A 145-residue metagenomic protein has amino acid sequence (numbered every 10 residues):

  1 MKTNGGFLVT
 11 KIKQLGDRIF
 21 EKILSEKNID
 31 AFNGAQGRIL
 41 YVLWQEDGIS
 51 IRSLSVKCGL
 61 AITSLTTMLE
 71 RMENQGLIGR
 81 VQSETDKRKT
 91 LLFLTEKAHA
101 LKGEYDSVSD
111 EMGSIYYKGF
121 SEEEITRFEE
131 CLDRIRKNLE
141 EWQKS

Functional and structural regions predicted by a protein language model:
M1-D30: N-terminal leader segment of winged-helix/HTH proteins
G5, A35-Q36, K97, E124: N-terminal positioning helix adjacent to the helix-turn-helix/winged-helix DNA-binding module
T10, Y41-V42, E129: A cross-family signal for key residues in well-ordered alpha-helices that form functional helical elements
I12, G16-I19, I23, C58 (+2 more regions): Alpha-helical linker/hinge and terminal dimerization helices associated with HTH transcriptional regulators
I19-S64: N-terminal helix-turn-helix DNA-binding core of bacterial DNA-binding proteins
I51, L69-E70: Short, hydrophobic-biased segments on the C-terminal half of alpha helices that form "recognition helices"
E70-E130: Charged, amphipathic alpha-helical coiled-coil/dimerization segments
E122-S145: C-terminal regulatory/oligomerization modules of transcriptional regulators
